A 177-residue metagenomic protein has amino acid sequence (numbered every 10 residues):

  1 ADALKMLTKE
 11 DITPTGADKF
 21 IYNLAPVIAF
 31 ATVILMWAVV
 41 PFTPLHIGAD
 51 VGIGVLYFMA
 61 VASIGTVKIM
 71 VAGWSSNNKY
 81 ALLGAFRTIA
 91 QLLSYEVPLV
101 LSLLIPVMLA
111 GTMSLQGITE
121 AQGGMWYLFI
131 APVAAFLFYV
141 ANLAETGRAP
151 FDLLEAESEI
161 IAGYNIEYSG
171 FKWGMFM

Functional and structural regions predicted by a protein language model:
A1-M177: Selective transmembrane helix interface/packing segments
